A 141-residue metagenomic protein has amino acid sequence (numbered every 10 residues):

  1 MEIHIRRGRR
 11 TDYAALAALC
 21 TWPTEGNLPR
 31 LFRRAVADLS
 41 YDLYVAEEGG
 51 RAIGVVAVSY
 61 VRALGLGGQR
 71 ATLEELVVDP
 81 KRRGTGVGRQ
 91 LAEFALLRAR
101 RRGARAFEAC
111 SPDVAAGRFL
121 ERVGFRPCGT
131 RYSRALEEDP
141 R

Functional and structural regions predicted by a protein language model:
I3, R10-A14, A18-G68, E74 (+1 more regions): Acetyl-CoA-dependent GNAT
T72-L76, A115: Hydrophobic alpha-helical segments of small multi-pass membrane proteins
V78, G84-L97, R122: Conserved acetyl-CoA-binding loop-helix of GNAT-fold acetyltransferases
A92, A115-A116: Short glycine/proline-centered loop/turn elements that form peptide/ligand docking sites
A99-P112: Conserved GNAT acetyl-CoA-binding A-motif
C110-P112, E121, R126-P140: Conserved catalytic-core motifs of GNAT/GCN5-like acyltransferases
